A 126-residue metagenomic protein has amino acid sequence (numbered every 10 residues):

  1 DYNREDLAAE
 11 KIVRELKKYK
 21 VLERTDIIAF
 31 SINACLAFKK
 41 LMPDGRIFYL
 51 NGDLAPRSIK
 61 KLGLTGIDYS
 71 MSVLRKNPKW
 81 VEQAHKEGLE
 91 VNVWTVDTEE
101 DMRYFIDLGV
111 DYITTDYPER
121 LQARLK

Functional and structural regions predicted by a protein language model:
D1-K126: Short loop-to-alpha-helix "cap/lid" segments that border enzyme active sites across diverse enzyme classes
